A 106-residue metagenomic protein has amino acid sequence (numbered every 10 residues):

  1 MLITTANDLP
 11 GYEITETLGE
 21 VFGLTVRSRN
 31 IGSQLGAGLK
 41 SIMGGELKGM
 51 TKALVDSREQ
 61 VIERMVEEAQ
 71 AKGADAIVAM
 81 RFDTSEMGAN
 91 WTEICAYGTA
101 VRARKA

Functional and structural regions predicted by a protein language model:
M1-S33, A71, D75, T92-A106: N-terminal presequence-like segments and the immediate start of the first folded domain
A6-L9, R81-M87: Short, solvent-exposed loop/turn elements at beta->coil junctions and helix N-caps that rim active or binding pockets
V21, V26, Q34-R81: Short, well-ordered alpha-helical segments
